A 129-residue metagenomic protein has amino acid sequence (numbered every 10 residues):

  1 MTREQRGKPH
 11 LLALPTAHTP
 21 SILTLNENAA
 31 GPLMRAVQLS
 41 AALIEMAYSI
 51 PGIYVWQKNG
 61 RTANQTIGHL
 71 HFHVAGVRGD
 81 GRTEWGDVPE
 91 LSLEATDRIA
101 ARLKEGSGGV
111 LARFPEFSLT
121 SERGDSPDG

Functional and structural regions predicted by a protein language model:
M1-G129: HIT superfamily nucleotide-processing domains
